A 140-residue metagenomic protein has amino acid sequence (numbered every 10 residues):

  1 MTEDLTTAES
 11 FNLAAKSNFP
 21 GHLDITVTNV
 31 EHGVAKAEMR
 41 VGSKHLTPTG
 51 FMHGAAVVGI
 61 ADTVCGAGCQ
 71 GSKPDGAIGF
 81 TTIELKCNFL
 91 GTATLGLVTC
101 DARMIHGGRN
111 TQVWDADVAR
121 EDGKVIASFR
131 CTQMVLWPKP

Functional and structural regions predicted by a protein language model:
M1-P140: Terminal targeting signals and extreme-terminal segments of soluble enzymes
